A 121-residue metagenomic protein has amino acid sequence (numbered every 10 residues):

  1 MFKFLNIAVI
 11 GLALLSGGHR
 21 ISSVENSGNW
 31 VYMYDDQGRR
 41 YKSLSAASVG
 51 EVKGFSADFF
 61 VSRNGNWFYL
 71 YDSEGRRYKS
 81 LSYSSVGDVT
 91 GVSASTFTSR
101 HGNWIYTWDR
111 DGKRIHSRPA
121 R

Functional and structural regions predicted by a protein language model:
M1-F4: Positively charged n-region of N-terminal signal peptides that target proteins for export
N6-L14: Hydrophobic helical h-region of N-terminal Sec-dependent signal peptides in bacterial secretory/periplasmic proteins
R20-N26, V31-Y32, S56-R63, S93-R100: Short beta-strand elements that form the blades of beta-propeller/WD-repeat-like and other beta-sheet-rich scaffold
I21-D35, S48-E51, R77, S85 (+2 more regions): Long, distal/terminal scaffolding or interaction modules with repetitive or compositionally biased sequence
S27-N29, Y41-K42, N66, K79 (+2 more regions): Asparagine/serine/threonine-enriched low-complexity, disordered tracts, especially those forming N-linked glycosylation
Y32-S45, L70-S82, W108-P119: Surface-exposed loop/turn elements that mediate protein-protein interactions on large endomembrane-trafficking
V49-G54, V61, L81-V92, T98: Residue-level detector of conserved, function-critical positions
